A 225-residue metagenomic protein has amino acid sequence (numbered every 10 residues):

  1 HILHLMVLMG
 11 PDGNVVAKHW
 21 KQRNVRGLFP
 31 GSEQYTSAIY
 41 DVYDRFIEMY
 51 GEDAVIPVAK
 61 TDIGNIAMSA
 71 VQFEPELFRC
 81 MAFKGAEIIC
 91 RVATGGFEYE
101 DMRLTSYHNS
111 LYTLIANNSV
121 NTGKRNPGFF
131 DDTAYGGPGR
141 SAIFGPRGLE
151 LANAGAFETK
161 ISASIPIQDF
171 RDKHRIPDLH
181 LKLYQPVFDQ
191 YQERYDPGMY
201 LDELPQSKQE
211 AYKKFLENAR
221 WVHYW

Functional and structural regions predicted by a protein language model:
H1-E87, E100-L104: Active-site catalytic loop in hydrolytic enzyme cores
N14, N24-G27, F97, N121 (+2 more regions): Surface-exposed, flexible loop/turn segments at secondary-structure boundaries
Q22, A93, P177-H180: Alpha-helix boundary/capping residues
Y35, Y40-F46, Y50, Y99 (+9 more regions): Sequence-level detector for tyrosine residue identity
G64-A67, V71-S164: CN hydrolase (nitrilase-like) catalytic-core segments centered on the catalytic cysteine and neighboring Lys/Glu
N118-W225: C-terminal beta-strand edge segments of enzyme domains
